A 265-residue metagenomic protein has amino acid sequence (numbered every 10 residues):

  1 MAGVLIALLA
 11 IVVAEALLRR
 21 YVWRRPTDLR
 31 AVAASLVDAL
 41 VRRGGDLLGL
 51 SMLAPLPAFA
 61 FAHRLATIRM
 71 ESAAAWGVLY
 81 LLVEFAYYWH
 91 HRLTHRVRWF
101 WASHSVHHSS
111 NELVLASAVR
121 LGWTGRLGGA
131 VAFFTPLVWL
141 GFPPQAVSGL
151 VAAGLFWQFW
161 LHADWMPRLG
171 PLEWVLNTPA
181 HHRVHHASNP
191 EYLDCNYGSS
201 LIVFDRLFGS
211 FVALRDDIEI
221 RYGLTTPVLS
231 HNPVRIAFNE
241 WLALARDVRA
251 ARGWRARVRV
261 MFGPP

Functional and structural regions predicted by a protein language model:
M1-L9: Hydrophobic transmembrane alpha-helical segments in integral membrane proteins
A14-A33: Membrane-interface helix-loop junction between the first two transmembrane segments
A16, R42-A58, H231-V234: Alpha-helical membrane-anchoring segments
R25-L29, L65-S72, V106-H107: Helix-boundary and loop/linker segments of multi-pass membrane transporters
D28-L40, S109: Membrane-interface segments at loop-to-transmembrane junctions
V41-G49, M70-Y222, P227: Membrane-embedded catalytic scaffold of the fatty acid hydroxylase/desaturase
M52-G77: Juxtamembrane/interfacial segments at transmembrane-helix boundaries in multi-pass membrane proteins
I218-P265: Cytosolic-facing loops and C-terminal tails of multi-pass membrane proteins
